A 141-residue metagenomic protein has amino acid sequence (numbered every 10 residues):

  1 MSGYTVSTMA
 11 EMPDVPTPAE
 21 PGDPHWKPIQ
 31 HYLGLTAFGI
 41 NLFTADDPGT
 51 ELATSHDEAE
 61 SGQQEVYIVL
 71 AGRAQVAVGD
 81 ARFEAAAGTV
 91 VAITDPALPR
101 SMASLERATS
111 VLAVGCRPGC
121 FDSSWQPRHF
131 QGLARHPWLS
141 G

Functional and structural regions predicted by a protein language model:
M1-T50, H129-G141: A short, N-terminal "cap"/entry segment at the start of jelly-roll beta-barrel domains of the cupin/DSBH fold
A37, Q63-V66, A108-T109: Short, surface-exposed beta-edge/turn micro-motifs
G39, Q75-A77, S110: General beta-strand recognition
I40-S61, D95: Conserved short histidine dyad/triad with adjacent acidic residue
A45, A59-V76: Short, conserved beta-strand element in jelly-roll/cupin
R73-Q75, P99, A108: Structural motif
G79-P96: Short acidic-glycine-tyrosine-enriched beta hairpin
A92, E106-S123: A short hydrophobic beta-strand segment most commonly corresponding to one strand of the jelly-roll/cupin
